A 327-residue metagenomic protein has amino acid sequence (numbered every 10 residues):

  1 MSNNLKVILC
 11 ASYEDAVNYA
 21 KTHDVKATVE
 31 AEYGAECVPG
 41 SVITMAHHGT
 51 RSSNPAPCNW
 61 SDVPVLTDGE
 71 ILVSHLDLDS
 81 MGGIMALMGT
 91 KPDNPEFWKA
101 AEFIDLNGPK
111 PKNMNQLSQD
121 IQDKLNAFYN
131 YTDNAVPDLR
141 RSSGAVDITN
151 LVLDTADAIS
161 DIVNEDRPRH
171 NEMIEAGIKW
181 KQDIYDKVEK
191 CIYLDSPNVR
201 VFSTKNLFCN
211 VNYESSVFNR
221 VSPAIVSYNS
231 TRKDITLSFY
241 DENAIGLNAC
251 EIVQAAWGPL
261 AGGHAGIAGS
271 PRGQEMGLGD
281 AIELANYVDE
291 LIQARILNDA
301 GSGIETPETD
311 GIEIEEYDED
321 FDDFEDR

Functional and structural regions predicted by a protein language model:
M1-L153, D157, Q182-R327: Replace "Mg2+/Mn2+-dependent" with "divalent metal-dependent
N150-L153, D161-I162, D166, M173: Catalytic core of tubulin tyrosine ligase-like
D166-M173, N210-S215: Short N-terminal helix-initiation segments at or just after the protein's N-terminus
